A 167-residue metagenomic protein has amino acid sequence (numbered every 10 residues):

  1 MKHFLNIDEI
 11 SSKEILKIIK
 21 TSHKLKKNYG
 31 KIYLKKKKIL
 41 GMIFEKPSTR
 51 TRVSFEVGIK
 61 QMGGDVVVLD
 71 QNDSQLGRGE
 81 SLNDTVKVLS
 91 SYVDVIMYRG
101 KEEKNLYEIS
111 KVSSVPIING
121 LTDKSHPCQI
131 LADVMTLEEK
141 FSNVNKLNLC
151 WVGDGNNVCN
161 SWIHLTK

Functional and structural regions predicted by a protein language model:
M1-V53, V57, S125: Positively charged, low-complexity intrinsically disordered leader regions
K24, V95, G120-T136: A glycine-rich, Thr/Ser-enriched phosphate-binding loop motif common to dinucleotide/cofactor-binding enzymes
I39-L40, F44-Y92: Active-site cofactor/substrate anionic-group-binding motifs, chiefly glycine- and Lys/Arg-rich phosphate-binding loops
E45-G58, E139-K167: Glycine-rich phosphate/diphosphate-binding loop of Rossmann-like nucleotide-binding domains
D70-N72, R99, N119-T122: Short beta->alpha connector loops at strand-helix junctions that form conserved, small/polar/Pro-enriched
S90-E102, I117: A glycine-rich helix N-cap at a beta->alpha junction
E102-S114: Active-site-adjacent beta->alpha loops and helix N-cap segments on the catalytic face of soluble alpha/beta enzymes
